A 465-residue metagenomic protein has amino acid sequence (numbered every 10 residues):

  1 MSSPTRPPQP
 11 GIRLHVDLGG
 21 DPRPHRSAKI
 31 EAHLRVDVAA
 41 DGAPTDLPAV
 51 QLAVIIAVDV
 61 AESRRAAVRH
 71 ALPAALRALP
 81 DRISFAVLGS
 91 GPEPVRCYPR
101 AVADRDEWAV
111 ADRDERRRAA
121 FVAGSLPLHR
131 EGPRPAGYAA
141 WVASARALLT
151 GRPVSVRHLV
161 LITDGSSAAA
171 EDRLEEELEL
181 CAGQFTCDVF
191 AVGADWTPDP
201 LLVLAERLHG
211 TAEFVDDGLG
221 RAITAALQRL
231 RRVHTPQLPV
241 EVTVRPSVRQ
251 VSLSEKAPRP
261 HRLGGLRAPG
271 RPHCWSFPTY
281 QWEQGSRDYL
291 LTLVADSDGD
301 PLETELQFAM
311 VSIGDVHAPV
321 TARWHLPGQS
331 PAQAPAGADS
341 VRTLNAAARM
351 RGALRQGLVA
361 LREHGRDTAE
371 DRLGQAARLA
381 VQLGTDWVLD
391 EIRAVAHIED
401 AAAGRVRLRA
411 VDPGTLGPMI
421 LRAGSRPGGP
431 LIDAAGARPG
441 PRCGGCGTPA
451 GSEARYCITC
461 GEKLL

Functional and structural regions predicted by a protein language model:
S2-R13, G19-G20: Eukaryote-biased intrinsically disordered, low-complexity acidic regions enriched in Ser/Thr/Pro
L14, L18, E31-P236, D298: Exposed acidic/Ser/Thr-rich ligand/metal-binding surfaces
G20, V36-G42, V60, V244-P246 (+3 more regions): Beta-strand elements of well-folded, non-transmembrane domains
D21-K29: Short, solvent-exposed loop/linker segments at the N-terminal edge of repeated beta-sheet extracellular domains
K29-E31, T459: Charge-rich (often acidic), low-complexity intrinsically disordered regions concentrated in mid-to-C-terminal segments
I83, G285-S286, A454: Surface-exposed loop/turn positions
E179-T186, D195-M310: Acidic, polar loop-rich interaction surfaces within structured domains
S297-L465: Long, acidic serine/threonine- and proline-rich intrinsically disordered regions
